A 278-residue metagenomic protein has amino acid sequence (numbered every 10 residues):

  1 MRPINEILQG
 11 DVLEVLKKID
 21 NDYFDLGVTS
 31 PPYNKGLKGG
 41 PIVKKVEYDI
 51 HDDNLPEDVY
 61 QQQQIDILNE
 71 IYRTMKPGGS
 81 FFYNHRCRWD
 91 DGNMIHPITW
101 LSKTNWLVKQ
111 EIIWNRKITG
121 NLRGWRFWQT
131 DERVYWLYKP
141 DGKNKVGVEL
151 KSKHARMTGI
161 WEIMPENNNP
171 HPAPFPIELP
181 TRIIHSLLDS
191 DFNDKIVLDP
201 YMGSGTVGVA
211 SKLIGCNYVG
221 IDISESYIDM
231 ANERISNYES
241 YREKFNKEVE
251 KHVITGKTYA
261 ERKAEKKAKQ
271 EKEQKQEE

Functional and structural regions predicted by a protein language model:
M1-D229, K266-E278: Core catalytic lobe of class I
M1-R2, N232-N246: Short, conserved SAM-binding/catalytic segment of Class I S-adenosyl-L-methionine-dependent methyltransferases
Q9-E14, E248-G256: Conserved SAM/SAH-binding loop
Y218-I221, S240-H252: Asp-based, Mg2+/Mn2+-dependent phosphohydrolase catalytic module
